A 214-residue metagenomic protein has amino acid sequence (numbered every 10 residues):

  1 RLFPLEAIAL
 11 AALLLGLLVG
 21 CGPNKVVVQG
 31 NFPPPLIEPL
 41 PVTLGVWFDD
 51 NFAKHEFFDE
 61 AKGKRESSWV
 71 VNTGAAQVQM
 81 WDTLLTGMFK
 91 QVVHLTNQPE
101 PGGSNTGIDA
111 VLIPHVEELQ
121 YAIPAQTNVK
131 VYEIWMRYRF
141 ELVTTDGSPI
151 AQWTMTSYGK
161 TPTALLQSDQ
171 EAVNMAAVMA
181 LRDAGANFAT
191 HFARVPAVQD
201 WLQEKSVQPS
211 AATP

Functional and structural regions predicted by a protein language model:
R1-A9: Bacterial N-terminal signal peptides that target proteins for export
A9-L15: Hydrophobic helical h-region of N-terminal Sec-dependent signal peptides in bacterial secretory/periplasmic proteins
C21-L84, A193-P214: A structural "domain/chain start" motif
G22-G30, T96-Q152: Surface-exposed short loop/turn segments
D49-A53, H115-Y121, T156-Y158: Generic short beta-strand segments
K64-T73, V143-H191: Short secondary-structure boundary motifs at beta->alpha junctions and helix caps
L85-H94, G185-A193, A197: Sec-exported extracytoplasmic/periplasmic mature domains
